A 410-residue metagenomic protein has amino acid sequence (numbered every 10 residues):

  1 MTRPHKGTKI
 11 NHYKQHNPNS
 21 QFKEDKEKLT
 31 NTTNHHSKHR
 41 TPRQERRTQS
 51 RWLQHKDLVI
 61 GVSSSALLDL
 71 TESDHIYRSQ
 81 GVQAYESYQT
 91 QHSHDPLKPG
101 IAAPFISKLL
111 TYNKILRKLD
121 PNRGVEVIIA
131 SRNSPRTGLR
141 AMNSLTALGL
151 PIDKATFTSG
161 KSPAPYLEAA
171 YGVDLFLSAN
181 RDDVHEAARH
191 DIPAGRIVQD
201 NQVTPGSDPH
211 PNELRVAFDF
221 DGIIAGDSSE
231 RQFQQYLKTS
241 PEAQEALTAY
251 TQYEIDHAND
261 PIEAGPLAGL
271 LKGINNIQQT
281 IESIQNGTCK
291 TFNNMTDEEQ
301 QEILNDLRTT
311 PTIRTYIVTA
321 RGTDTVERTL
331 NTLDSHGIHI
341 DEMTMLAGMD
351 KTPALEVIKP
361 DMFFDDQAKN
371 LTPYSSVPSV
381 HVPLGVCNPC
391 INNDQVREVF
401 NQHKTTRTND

Functional and structural regions predicted by a protein language model:
T2-K161, D219-M345: Alpha-helical substrate-recognition element adjacent to the catalytic core
L53-L58, R181-Q252, E356-V357, M362 (+1 more regions): Asp-based, Mg2+/Mn2+-dependent phosphohydrolase catalytic module
L70, Q89-H94, R123-V125, T137-H185 (+6 more regions): A cross-kingdom feature marking solvent-exposed beta-strand/loop segments within repeated, beta-rich binding/scaffold
